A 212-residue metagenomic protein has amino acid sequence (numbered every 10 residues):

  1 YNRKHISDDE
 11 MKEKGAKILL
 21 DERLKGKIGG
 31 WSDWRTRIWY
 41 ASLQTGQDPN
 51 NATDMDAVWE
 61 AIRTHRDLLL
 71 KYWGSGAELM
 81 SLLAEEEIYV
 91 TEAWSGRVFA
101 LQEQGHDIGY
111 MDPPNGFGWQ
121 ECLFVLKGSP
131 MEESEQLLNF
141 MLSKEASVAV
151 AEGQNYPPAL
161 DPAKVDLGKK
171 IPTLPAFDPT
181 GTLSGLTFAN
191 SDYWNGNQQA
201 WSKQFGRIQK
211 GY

Functional and structural regions predicted by a protein language model:
Y1-E87: Extracytoplasmic ligand-binding site segments that recognize negatively charged/polar headgroups
H5-S7, G26, W34-I38, S95-F99 (+2 more regions): Solvent-exposed loop/turn segments at secondary-structure junctions within structured extracellular/periplasmic domains
A16, L79-M80, V98, S134 (+1 more regions): Short, hydrophobic alpha-helical packing/hinge segments within bilobed ligand-binding/sensory domains
D21-K25, S42-G46, D67, A84 (+5 more regions): Sec-exported extracytoplasmic/periplasmic mature domains
W59-H65, Q102-S129, K169: Periplasmic-binding protein-like
A84, Y89-D107: A ligand-binding cleft/hinge motif common to bilobed small-molecule-binding domains
F117, E121, L126-L186: Mature extracytoplasmic/periplasmic domains
T180-Y212: Conserved C-terminal helix/tail region of periplasmic/extracytoplasmic solute-binding proteins
